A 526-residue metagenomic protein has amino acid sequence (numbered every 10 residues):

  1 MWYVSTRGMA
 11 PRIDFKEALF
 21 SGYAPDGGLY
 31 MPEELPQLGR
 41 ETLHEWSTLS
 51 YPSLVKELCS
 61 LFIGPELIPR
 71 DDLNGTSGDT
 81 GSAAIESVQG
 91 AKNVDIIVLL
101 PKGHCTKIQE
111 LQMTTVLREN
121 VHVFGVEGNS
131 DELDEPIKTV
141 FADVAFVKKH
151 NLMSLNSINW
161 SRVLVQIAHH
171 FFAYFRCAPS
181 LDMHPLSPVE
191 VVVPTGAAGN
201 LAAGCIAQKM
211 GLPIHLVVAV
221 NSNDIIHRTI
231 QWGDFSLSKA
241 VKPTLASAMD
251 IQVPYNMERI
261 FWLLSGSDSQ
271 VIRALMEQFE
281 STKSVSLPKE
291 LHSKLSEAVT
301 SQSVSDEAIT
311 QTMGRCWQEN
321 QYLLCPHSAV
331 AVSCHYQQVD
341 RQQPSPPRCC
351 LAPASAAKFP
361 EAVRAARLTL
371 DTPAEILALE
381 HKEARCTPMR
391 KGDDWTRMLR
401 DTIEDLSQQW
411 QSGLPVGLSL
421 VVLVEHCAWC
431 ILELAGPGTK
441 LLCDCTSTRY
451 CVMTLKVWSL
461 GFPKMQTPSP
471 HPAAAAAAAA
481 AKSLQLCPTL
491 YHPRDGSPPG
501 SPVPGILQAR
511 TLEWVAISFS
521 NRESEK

Functional and structural regions predicted by a protein language model:
M1-G417: PLP-dependent amino-acid enzyme catalytic core
L420-K526: Small-residue-rich alpha-helical packing segments, especially N-terminal targeting/signal peptides and transmembrane
